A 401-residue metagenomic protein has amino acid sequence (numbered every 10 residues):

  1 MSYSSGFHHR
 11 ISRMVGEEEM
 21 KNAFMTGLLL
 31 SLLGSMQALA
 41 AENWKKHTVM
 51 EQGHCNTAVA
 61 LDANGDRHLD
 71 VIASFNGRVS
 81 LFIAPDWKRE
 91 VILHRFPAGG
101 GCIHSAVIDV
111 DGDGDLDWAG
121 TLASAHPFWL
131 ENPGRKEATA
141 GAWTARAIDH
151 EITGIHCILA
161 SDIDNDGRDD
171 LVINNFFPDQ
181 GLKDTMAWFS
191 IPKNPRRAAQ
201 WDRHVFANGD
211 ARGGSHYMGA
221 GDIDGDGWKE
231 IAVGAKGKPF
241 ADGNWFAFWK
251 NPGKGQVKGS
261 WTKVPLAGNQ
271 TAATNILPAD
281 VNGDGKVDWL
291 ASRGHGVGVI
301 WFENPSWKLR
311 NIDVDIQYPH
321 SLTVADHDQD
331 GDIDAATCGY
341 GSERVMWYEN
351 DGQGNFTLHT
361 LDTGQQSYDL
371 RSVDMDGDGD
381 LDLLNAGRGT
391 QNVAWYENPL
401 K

Functional and structural regions predicted by a protein language model:
Y3-E19: Short, Lys/Arg-enriched N-terminal segments with co-localized hydrophobic residues within the first ~10-30 amino acids
H9, N22-A23, P399: N-terminal cationic leader/targeting segments used for protein routing and processing
R13-G16, L28, F302: Serine/threonine-rich, low-complexity intrinsically disordered segments
E17, A23, L384-A386: Composition- and surface-driven signal marking solvent-exposed, interaction-prone regions in large proteins
T26-S35: Bacterial N-terminal signal peptides
A38-K401: Beta-propeller-forming repeat regions
